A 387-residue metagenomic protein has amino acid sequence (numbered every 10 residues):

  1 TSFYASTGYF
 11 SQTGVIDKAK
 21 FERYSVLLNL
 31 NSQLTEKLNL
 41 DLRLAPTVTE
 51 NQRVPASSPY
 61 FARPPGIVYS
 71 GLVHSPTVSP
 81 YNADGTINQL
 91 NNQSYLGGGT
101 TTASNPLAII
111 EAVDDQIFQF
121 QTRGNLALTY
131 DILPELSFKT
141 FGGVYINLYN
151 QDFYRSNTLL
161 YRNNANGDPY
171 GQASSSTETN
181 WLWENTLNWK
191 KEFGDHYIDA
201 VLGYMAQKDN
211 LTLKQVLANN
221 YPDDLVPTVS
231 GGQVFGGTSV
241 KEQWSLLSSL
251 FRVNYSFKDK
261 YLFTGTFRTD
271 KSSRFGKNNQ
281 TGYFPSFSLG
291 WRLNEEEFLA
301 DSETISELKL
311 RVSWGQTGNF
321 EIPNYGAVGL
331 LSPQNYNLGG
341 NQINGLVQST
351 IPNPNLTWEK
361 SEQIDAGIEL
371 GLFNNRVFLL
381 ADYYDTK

Functional and structural regions predicted by a protein language model:
T1, G14-I16, S25, N29-Q121 (+5 more regions): Surface-exposed loop/interface segments of Gram-negative outer-membrane beta-barrel transport/assembly proteins
F3, S249-F267: Short, contiguous hydrophobic alpha-helices characteristic of membrane insertion segments
S6, N29, N125-A127, D131 (+7 more regions): Outer-membrane beta-barrel architecture
T7-S11, F263-S272, W314: Transmembrane beta-strand segments that form the barrel wall of outer-membrane beta-barrel proteins
V26-N29, Y283-W291: Feature captures outer-membrane beta-barrel proteins of Gram-negative bacteria and organelles
N31-Q33, T129-D131, E135-S137, N188-E192 (+4 more regions): Structural signature of outer-membrane beta-barrel channels/translocons
K277-T281: Short glycine/threonine-rich loop-to-helix capping motif typified by GTGT followed within a few residues by an Asp-Pro
